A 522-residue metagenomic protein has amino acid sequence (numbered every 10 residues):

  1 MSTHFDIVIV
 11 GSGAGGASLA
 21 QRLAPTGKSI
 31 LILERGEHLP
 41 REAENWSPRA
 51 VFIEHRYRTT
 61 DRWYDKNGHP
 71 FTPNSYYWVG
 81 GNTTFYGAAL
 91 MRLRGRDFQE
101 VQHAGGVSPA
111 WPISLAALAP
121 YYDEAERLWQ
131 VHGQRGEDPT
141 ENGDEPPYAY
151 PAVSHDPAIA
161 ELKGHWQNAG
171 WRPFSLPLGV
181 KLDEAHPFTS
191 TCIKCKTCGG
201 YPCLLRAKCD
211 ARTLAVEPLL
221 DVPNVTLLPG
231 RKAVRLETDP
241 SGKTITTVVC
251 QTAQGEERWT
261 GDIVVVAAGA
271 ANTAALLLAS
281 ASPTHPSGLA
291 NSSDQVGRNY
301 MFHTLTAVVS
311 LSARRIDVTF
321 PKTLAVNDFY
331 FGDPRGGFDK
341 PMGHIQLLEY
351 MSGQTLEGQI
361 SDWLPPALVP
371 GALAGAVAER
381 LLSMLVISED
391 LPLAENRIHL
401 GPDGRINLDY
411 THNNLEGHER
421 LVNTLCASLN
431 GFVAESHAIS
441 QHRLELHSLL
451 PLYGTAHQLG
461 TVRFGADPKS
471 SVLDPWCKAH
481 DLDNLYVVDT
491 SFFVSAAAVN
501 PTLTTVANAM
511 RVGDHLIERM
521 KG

Functional and structural regions predicted by a protein language model:
M1-I7, P25-T26, E518-G522: Extreme N-terminal leader/targeting segments of oxidoreductases
I7-I32: N-terminal Rossmann-like FAD-binding beta1-loop-alpha1 element of flavoenzymes
P25, S29, G36-R41, W46 (+6 more regions): Glycine-rich loop(s) and the adjacent beta-strand/alpha-helix scaffold that form part
V51-P139, G332, I387-E389, A394: Redox-cofactor-proximal catalytic regions of oxidoreductases
N67-N74, R92, W111-L115, S293-H412 (+4 more regions): FAD cofactor-binding and catalytic pocket of flavoenzymes
Q102-A233, L449, G454: Conserved redox-cofactor binding core of oxidoreductases
F174-L176, K194-C195, V234-E237, R380-S388 (+2 more regions): A glycine-rich dinucleotide-binding beta-alpha-beta segment and adjacent secondary-structure elements that constitute
S495-G513: A conserved FAD-binding loop/helix module that cradles the flavin
